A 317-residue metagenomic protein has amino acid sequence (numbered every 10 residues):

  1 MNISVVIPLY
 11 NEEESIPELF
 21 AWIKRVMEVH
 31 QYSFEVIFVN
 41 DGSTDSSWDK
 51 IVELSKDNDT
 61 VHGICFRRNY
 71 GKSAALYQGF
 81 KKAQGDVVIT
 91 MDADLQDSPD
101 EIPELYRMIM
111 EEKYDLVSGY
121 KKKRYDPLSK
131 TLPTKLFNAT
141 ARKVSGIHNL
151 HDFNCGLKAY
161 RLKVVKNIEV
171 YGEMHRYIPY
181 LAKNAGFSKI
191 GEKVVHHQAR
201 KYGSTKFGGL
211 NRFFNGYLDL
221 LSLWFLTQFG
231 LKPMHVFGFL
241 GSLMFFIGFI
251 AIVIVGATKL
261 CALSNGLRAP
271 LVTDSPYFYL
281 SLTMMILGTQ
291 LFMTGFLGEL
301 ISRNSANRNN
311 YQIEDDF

Functional and structural regions predicted by a protein language model:
N2-S4, E35: Cell-envelope/extracellular polymer assembly enzymes that use nucleotide-activated donors
E12-M27: Short, well-formed alpha-helical segments that are part of the catalytic scaffolds of diverse glycosyltransferases
E12-S15, S43, K72, S98: Donor nucleotide-sugar binding loop of glycosyltransferases
Y32-S43, I64-C65: Short beta-strand/loop segment that forms part of the nucleotide-sugar
N40-D49, L95-Q96: A conserved acidic beta->alpha catalytic loop
E53, H62-R68, K72-K82, V87 (+3 more regions): Acceptor/aglycone-binding surface of glycosyltransferases and processive sugar-polymer synthases
Y180-F317: Hydrophobic helical membrane-anchoring modules
